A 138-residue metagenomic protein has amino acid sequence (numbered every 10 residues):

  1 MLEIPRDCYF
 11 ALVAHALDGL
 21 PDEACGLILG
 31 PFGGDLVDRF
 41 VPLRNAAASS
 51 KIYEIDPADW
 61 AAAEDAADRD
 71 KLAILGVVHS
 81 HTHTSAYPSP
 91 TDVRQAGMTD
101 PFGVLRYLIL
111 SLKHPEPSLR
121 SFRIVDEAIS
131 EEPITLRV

Functional and structural regions predicted by a protein language model:
M1-I74, S85-V138: Conserved beta-strand-loop surface patch within small alpha/beta domains used for substrate/adaptor or ligand engagement
H79-H83: Histidine-centered divalent metal-coordination motifs
